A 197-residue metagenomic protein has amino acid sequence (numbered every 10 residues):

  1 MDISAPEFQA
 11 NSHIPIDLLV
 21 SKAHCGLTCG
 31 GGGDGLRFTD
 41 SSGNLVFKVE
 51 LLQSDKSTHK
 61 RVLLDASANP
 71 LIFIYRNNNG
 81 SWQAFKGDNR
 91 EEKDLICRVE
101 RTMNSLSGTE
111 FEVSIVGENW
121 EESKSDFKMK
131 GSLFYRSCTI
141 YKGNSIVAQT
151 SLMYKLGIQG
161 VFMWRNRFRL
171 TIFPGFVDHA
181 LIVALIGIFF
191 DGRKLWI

Functional and structural regions predicted by a protein language model:
M1-T58, N69, N79, E91-I197: Low-complexity or membrane-interfacial segments used for flexible interactions
L63-D88: Classical protein tyrosine phosphatase
